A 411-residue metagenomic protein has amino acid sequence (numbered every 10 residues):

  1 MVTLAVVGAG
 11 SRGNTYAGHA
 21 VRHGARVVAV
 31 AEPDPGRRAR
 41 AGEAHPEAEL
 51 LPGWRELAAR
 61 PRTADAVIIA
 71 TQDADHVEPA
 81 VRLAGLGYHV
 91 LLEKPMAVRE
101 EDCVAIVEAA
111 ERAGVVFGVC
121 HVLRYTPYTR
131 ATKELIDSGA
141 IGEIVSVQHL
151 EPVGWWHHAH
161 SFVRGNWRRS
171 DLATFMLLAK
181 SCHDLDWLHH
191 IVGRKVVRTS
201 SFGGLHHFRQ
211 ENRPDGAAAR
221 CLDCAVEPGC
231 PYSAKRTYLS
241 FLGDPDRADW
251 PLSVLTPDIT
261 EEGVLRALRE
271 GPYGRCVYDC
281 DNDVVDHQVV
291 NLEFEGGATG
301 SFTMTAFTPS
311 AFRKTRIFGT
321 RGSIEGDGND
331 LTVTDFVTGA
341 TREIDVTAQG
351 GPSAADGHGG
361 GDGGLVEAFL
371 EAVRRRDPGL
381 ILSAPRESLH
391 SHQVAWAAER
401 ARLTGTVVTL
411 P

Functional and structural regions predicted by a protein language model:
M1-H45: N-terminal Rossmann-like dinucleotide-binding module
G10, Y16, H45-A109: Beta-loop-alpha module in the N-terminal Rossmann-like domain of NAD(P)-dependent dehydrogenases, especially those
A29, A66, S146: Short, Asp-centered acidic motifs that coordinate Mg2+ and/or phosphate in catalytic or ligand-binding sites
A31, V284-P411: C-terminal helical cap and adjacent loop that interface with cofactors, partners, or active-site loops
D102, V116, R124-Y125, A131 (+5 more regions): Catalytic cores of eukaryotic secretory-pathway lumenal/extracellular enzymes that build and remodel glycoconjugates
A105-V122, G142-S146: Rossmann-fold dehydrogenase core element
L123-G274, G405: Predominantly a Rossmann-like dinucleotide-binding segment in NAD(P)-dependent oxidoreductases
